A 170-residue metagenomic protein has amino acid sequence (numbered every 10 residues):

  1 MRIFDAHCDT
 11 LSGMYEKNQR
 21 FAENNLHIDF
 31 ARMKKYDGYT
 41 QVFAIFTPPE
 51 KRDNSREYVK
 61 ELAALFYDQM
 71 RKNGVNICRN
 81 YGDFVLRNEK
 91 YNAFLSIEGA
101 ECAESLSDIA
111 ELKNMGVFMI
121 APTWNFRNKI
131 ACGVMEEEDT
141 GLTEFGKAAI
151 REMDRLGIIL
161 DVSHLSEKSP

Functional and structural regions predicted by a protein language model:
M1-D139: N-terminal hydrophobic targeting/anchoring segments and the immediately downstream early-domain regions of hydrolases
S107-N114, E136-D161, L165-P170: Histidine/acidic residue-rich metal-binding segments in metalloenzymes
